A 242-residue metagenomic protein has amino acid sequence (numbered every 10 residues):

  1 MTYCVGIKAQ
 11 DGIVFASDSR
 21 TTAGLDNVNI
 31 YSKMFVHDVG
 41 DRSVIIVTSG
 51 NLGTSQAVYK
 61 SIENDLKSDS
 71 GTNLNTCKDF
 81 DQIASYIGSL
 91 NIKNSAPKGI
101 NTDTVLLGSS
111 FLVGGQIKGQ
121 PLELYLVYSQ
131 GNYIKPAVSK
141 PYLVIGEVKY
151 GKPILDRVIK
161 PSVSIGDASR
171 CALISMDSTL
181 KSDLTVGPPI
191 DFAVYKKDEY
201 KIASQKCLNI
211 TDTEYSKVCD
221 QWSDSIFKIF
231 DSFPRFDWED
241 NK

Functional and structural regions predicted by a protein language model:
M1-K242: N-terminal nucleophile
